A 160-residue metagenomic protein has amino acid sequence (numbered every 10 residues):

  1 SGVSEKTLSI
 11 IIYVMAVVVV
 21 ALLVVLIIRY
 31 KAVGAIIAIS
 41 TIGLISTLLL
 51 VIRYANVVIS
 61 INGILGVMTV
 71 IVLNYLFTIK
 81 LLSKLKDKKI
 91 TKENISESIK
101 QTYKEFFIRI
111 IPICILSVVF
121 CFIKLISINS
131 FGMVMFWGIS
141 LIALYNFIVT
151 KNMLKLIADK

Functional and structural regions predicted by a protein language model:
G2-Y13, T91-L125: Pore- and gate-forming transmembrane helices of large, multi-pass membrane proteins
E5-N62, F122-S127: Interfacial segments of transmembrane alpha-helices in multi-pass membrane proteins
S9-V18, V51-I59, L76-I90, W137 (+1 more regions): Hydrophobic alpha-helical transmembrane segments
V14, V18-V19, L23, R109 (+4 more regions): Transmembrane alpha-helical segments of multi-pass membrane transport proteins and ion-pumping complexes
Y30, S46, L50, L73-K80 (+5 more regions): Transmembrane alpha-helix boundary/anchor motif
G34-N56, V67-N74, F131-I148: Small-residue-enriched core segments of transmembrane alpha-helices in multipass membrane transport and channel
T69-I108, L156-A158: Cytosolic juxtamembrane regions of multi-pass inner-membrane proteins
T150-K160: Interfacial helix-loop-helix hairpins and adjacent transmembrane helices of multi-pass alpha-helical membrane proteins
